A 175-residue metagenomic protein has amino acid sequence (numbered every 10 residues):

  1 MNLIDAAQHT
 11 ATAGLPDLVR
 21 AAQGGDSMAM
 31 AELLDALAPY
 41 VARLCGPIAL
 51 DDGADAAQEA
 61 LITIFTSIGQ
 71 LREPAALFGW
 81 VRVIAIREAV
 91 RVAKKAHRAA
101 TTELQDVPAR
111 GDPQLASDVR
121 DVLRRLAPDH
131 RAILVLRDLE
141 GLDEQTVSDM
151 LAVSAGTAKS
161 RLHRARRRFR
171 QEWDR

Functional and structural regions predicted by a protein language model:
M1-R20: Extreme N-terminal regulatory/targeting segments of RNA polymerase sigma factors
L3-A6, Q23-A31, A42-E59, A155: Short, charged helix-capping/linker segments at alpha-helix termini
A6-A7, A96-R124: Acidic, proline/glycine-rich intrinsically disordered inter-domain spacer in sigma factors
L33, L37, V41, C45 (+3 more regions): Residue-level preference for hydrophobic side chains embedded in well-ordered alpha helices
L34-D51, S67, L123, D174: Amphipathic, Lys/Arg- and hydrophobic-enriched alpha-helical face
T66-E73, V83-E103, D112: Arg/Lys-rich amphipathic alpha helix in sigma70-family domain 2
K94, R166-R175: Short, Lys/Arg-enriched C-terminal cap helix and immediately downstream tail that follows
R124, P128, A132, E140-T157 (+1 more regions): Helix-turn-helix DNA-binding module
